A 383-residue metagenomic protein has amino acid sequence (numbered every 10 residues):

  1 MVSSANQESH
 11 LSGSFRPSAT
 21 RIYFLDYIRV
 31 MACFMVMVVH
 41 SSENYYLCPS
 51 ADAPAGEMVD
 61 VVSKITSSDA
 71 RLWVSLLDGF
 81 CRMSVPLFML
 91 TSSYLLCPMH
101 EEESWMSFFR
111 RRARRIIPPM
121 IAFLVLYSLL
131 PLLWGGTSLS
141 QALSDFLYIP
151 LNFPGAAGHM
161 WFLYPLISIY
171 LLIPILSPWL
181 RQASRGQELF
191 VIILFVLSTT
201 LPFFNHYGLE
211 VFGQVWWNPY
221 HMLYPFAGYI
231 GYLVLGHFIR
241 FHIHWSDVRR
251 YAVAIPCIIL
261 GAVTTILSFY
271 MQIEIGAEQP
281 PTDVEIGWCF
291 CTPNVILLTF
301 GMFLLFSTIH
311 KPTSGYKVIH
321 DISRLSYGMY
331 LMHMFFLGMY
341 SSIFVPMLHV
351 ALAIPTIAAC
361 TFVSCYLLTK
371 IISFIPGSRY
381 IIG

Functional and structural regions predicted by a protein language model:
M1-G383: Alpha-helical transmembrane segments and their immediate juxtamembrane cytosolic regions
